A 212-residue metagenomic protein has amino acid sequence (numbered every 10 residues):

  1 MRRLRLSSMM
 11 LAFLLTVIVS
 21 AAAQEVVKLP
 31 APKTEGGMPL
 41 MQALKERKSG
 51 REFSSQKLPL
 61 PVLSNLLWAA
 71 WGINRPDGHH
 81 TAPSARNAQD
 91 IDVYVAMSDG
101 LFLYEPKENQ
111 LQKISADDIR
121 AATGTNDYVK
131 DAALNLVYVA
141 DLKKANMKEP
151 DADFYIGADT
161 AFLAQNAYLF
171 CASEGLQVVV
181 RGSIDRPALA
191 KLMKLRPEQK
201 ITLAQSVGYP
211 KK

Functional and structural regions predicted by a protein language model:
M1-M10: Bacterial N-terminal signal peptides that target proteins for export
M9-I18: Bacterial N-terminal signal peptides
A22-A132: N-terminal amphipathic, basic helical "cap/leader" segment at the start of enzyme domains
P32, V139-D141, G208-P210: Generic beta-structure capping elements
R47, L66, V93, L134-L189: Small-aliphatic-rich amphipathic alpha-helix that forms the alpha element of a beta-alpha
A190-K194: Short secondary-structure transition/capping segments
L195-K212: A glycine-rich helix N-cap at a beta->alpha junction
